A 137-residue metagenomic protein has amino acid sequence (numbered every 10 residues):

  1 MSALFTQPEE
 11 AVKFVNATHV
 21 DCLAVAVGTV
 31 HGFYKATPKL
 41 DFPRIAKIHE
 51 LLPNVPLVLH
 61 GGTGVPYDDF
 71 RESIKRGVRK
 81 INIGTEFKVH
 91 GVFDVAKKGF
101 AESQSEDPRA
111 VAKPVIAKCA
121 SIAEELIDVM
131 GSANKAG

Functional and structural regions predicted by a protein language model:
M1-P53, Y67-E72, R76, I83 (+1 more regions): Alpha/beta enzyme core
S2, H60-G61, A117: Residue-level marker of alpha-helix boundaries and capping positions
G28-V30, G61-G62, E86-K88: Short, ordered loop/turn segments at secondary-structure junctions
V55-V65: Histidine-centered catalytic micro-motifs
P66-G137: C-terminal alpha-helical cap/extension of soluble enzyme domains
